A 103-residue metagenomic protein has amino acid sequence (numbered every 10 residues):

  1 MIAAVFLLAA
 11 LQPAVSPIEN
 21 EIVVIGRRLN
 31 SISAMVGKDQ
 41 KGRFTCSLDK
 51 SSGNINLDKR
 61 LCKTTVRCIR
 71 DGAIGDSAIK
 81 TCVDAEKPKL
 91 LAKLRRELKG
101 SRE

Functional and structural regions predicted by a protein language model:
M1-V15: Classic N-terminal secretory signal peptides
A14-E103: Post-signal/leader-peptide non-cytosolic segments of secretory proteins
